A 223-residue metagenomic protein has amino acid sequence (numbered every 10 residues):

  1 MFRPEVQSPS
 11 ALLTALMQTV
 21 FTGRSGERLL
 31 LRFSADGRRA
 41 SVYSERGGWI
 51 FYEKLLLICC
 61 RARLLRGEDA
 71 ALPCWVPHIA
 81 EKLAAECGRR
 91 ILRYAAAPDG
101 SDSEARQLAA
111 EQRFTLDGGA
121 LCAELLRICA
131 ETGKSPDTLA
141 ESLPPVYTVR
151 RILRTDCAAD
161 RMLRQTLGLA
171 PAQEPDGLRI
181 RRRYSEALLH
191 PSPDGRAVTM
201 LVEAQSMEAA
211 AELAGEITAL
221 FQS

Functional and structural regions predicted by a protein language model:
M1-E45: N-terminal small/polar loop signature for handling phosphorylated ligands or for N-terminal nucleophile
G23-G26, R63-G67: Flexible, charged surface loops at secondary-structure boundaries
S34-R38, Y43-G48, I58, L64-S223: Phosphate-binding and adjacent anionic-ligand microenvironments
I50-Y52: Gly/Pro-rich active-site loop or hairpin
